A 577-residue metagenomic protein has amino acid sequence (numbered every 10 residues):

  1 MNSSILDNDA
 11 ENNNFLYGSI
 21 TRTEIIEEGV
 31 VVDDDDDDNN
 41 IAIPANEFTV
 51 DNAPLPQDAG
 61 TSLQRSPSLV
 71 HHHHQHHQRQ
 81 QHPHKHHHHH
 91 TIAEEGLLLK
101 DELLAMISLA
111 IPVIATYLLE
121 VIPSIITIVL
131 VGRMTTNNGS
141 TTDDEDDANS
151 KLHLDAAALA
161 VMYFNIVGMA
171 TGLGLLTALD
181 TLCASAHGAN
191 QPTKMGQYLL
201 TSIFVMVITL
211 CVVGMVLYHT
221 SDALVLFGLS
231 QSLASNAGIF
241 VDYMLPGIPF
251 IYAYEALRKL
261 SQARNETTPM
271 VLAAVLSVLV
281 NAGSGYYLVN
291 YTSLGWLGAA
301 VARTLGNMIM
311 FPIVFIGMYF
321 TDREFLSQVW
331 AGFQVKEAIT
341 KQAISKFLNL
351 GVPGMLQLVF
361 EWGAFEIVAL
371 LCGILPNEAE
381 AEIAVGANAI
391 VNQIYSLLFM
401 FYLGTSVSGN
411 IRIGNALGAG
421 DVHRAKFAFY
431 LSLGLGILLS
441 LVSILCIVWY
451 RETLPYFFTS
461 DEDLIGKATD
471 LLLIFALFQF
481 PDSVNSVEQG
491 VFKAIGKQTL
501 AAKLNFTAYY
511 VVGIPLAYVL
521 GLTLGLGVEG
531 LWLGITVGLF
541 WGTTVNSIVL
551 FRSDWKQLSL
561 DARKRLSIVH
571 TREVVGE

Functional and structural regions predicted by a protein language model:
N2-V113, Y117, C183-P249, V280-V352 (+2 more regions): Short alpha-helical transmembrane segments in multi-pass integral membrane proteins
K100, S150, F164, A178-D180 (+11 more regions): Generic hydrophobic-segment detector
I114-T177, I251, S345-N415, G436-I444 (+3 more regions): Transmembrane helix-bundle signature of multi-pass secondary active exporters and lipid flippases
I122, I126-A157, Y218-N236, L260-T268 (+7 more regions): Membrane-lumen (extracellular) interface motif
P123, V368-L371, P515, G538 (+2 more regions): A generic structural signal for solvent-exposed, polar alpha-helical segments
G132, L154-G214, Y218, Y254-A263 (+5 more regions): Small-residue-rich hydrophobic transmembrane alpha-helices
L173-L176, D180, M244-Q262, M270-N281 (+7 more regions): Short runs within selected transmembrane alpha-helices of multi-pass transporters and secretion channels
